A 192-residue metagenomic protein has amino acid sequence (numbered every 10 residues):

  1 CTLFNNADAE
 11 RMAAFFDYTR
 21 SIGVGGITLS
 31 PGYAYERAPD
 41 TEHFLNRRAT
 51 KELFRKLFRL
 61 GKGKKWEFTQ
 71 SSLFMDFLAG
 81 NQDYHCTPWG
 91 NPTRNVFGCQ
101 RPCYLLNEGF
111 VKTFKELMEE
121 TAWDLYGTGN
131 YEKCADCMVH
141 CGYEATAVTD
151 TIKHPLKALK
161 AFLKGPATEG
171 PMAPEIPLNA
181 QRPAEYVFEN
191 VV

Functional and structural regions predicted by a protein language model:
C1-P88, V96, R101, L105 (+2 more regions): Radical SAM enzyme [4Fe-4S]-AdoMet core and its adjacent flexible, acidic and glycine-rich loops/tails across
P88-W89, C134: Active-site lining segments that contact anionic ligands and/or coordinate catalytic metals
Q100-V192: Flexible mid-to-C-terminal extensions adjoining Fe-S/redox cofactors in radical SAM and related proteins
